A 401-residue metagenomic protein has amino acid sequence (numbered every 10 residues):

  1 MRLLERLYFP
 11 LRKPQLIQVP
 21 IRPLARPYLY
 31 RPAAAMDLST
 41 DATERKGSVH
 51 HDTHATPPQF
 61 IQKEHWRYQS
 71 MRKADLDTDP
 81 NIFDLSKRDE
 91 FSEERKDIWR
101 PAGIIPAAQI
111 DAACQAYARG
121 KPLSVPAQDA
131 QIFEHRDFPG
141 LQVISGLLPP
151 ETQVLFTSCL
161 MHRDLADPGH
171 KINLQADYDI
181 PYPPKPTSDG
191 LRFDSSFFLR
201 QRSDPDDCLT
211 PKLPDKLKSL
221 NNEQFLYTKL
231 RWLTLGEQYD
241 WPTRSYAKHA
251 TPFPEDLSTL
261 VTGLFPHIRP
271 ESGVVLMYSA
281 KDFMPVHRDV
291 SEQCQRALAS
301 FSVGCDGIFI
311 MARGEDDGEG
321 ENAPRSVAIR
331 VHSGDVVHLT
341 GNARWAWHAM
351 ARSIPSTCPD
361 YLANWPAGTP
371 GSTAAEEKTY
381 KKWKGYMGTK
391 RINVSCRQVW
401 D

Functional and structural regions predicted by a protein language model:
M1-L11: N-terminal chloroplast transit peptides
Y8, V19-D401: Non-heme Fe(II) oxygenase metal-center motifs and adjacent flexible, charged/small-residue loops
L16: Cationic, low-complexity basic patches in intrinsically disordered or flexible, solvent-exposed regions
